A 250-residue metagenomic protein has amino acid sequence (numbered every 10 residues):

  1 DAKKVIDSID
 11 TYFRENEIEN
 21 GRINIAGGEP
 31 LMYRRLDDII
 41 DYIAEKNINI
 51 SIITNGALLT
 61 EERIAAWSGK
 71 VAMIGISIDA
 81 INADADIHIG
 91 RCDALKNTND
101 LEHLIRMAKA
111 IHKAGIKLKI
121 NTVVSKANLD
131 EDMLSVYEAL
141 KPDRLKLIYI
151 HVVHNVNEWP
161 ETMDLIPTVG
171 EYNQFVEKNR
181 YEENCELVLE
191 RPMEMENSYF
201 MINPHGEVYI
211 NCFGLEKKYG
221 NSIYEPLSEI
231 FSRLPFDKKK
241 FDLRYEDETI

Functional and structural regions predicted by a protein language model:
D1-I52, L58-A65: Conserved alpha-helical substructure of the radical SAM core
K4, S8-I9, V71-N82: Short, compositionally biased "basic patch" segments
D10-E17, A66-V71, K113, Y137-K141: Acidic (Asp/Glu)-rich catalytic clusters
G21-I25, I50-I52, I74-I76, L118-T122 (+1 more regions): Hydrophobic faces of well-ordered beta-strands that scaffold small-molecule active sites in alpha/beta enzyme cores
G21-I25, Y199-G206: N-terminal pre-triad scaffold of radical SAM enzymes
M32, T60, K126-D130, I230: Alpha-helix N-cap/loop-to-helix initiation residues
D79, A83-N197, P204, Y209 (+4 more regions): Radical SAM enzyme [4Fe-4S]-AdoMet core and its adjacent flexible, acidic and glycine-rich loops/tails across
S232-I250: Cysteine/selenocysteine-centered motifs that mediate thiol-based redox chemistry or coordinate metal-sulfur cofactors
